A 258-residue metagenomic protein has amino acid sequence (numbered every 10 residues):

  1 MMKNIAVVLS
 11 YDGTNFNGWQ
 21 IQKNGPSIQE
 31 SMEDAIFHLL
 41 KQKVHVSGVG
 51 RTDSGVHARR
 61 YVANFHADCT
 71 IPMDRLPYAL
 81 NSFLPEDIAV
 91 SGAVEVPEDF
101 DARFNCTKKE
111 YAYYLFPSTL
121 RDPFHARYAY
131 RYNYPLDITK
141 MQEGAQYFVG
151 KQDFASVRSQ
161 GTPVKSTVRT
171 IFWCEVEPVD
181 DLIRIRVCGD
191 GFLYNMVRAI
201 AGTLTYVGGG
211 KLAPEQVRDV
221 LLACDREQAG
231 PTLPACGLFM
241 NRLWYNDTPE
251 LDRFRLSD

Functional and structural regions predicted by a protein language model:
M1-D258: Structured-RNA-binding interfaces characteristic of tRNA pseudouridine synthases
